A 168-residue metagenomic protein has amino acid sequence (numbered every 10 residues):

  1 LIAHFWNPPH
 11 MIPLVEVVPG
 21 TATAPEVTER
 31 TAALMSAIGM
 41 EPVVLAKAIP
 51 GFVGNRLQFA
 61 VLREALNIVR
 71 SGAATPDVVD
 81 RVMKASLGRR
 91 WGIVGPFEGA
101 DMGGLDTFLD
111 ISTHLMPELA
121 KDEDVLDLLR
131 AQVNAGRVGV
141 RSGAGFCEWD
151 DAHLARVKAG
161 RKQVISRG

Functional and structural regions predicted by a protein language model:
L1-R56: Rossmann-fold dinucleotide-binding core
T28, V61-L62, V125, Q132: Generic non-transmembrane alpha-helix signal with a bias for helix starts/N-cap capping motifs
A37-V43, K47, S71, P76-G168: NAD(P)-dependent Rossmann-like dehydrogenase/reductase catalytic/cofactor-binding core
R56-V61, D106-F108: Short acidic alpha-helix initiation/capping motifs at coil-to-helix transition points, especially at protein N-termini
L62-R63, S112: Residue-level signal for cytosolic alpha-helical hairpin/rod architecture
R63-R70: Short glycine/serine- and small hydrophobic-enriched flexible loop segments
